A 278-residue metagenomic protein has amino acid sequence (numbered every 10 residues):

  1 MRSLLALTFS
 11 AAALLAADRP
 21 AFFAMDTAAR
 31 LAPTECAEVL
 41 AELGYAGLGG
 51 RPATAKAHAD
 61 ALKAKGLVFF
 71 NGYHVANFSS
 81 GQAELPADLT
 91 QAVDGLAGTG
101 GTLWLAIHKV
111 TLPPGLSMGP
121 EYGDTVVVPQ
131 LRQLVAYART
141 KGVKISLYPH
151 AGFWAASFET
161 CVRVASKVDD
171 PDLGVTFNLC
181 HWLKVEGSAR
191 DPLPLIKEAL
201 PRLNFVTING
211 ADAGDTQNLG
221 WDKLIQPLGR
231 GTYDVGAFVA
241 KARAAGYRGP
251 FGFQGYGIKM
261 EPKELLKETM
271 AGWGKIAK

Functional and structural regions predicted by a protein language model:
M1-L4: Positively charged n-region of N-terminal signal peptides that target proteins for export
A6-A16: Hydrophobic h-region of N-terminal signal peptides that target proteins for export in Gram-negative bacteria
A16-T99, D170-G174, P201-L203, K267-K278: N-terminal pre-domain/capping segments
A17-A21, L31-C36, Q133-A136, F158-L173 (+1 more regions): Histidine-acidic metal/acid-base catalytic patches
D26-T34, G47-D60, A76-D88, P113-G115 (+5 more regions): Acidic-and-aromatic substrate-binding clefts and catalytic sites of carbohydrate-active enzymes
G47-G50, N71, W104-L105, S146 (+3 more regions): Conserved beta-strand positions in the central sheet of alpha/beta enzyme cores
L67, G101, V143, A245-G249: A short helix->loop->beta-strand "cap" motif at the edges of active sites that frequently abuts
Q82-V175: Active-site acidic/histidine proton-transfer and metal-coordination neighborhood in alpha/beta enzyme cores
